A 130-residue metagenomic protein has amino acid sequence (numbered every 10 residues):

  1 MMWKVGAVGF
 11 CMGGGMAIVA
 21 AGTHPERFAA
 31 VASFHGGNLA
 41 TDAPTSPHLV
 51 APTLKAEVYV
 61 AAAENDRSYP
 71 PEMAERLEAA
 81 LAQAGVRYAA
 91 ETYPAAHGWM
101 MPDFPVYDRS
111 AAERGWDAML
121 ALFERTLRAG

Functional and structural regions predicted by a protein language model:
M1-G130: N-terminal cap/leader regions of alpha/beta-hydrolase-fold enzymes, predominantly small-molecule hydrolases
